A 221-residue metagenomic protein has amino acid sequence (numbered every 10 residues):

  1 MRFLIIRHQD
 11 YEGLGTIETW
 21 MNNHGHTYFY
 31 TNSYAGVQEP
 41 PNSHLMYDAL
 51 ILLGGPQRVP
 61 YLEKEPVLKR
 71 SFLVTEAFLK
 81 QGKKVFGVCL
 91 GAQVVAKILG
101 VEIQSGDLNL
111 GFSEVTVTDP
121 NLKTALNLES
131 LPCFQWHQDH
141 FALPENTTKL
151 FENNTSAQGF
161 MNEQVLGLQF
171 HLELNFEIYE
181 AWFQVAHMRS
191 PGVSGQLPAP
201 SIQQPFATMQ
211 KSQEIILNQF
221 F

Functional and structural regions predicted by a protein language model:
M1-L4: Extreme N-terminal starter segment of soluble prokaryotic enzymes
I6-H8, S33, L90: Cofactor-binding loop segments of dinucleotide-utilizing enzymes, especially the Rossmann-like FAD- and NAD(P)+-binding
E12-T16: Short N-terminal binding/cap micro-motifs at the start of the first secondary-structure element
I17-E18, F72-E76, A157, L217: Short amphipathic alpha-helical segments and helix-helix/interface helices
N22-F86: Flexible gly/pro-rich beta->alpha loop and the following alpha-helix that scaffold active-site loops
L52, T118-F221: Amide-donor transfer/coupling interface in amidating biosynthetic enzymes
F78-V101: Catalytic nucleophile loop
K97-C133: A conserved active-site-flanking secondary-structure segment within enzyme catalytic domains
